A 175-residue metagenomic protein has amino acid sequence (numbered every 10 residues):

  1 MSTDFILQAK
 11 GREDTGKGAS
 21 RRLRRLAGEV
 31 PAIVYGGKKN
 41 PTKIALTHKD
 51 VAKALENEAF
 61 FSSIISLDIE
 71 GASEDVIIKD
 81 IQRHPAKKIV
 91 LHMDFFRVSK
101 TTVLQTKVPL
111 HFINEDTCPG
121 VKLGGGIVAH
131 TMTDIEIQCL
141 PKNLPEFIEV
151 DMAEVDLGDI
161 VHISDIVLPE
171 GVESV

Functional and structural regions predicted by a protein language model:
M1-V175: Extended basic (Lys/Arg/His-rich) segments that typically form rRNA-contacting surfaces in ribosomal proteins
